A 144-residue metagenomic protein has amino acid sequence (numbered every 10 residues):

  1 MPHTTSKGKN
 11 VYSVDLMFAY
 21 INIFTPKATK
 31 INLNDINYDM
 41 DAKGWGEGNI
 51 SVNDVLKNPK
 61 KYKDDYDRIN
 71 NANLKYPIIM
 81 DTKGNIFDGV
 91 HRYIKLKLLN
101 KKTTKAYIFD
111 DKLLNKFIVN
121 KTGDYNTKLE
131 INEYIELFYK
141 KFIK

Functional and structural regions predicted by a protein language model:
M1-V52: Glycine-rich short-loop/terminal segments
N34-F87: Short alpha-helix boundary/capping and kink motifs at helix termini
D54, N58, K112-K144: Amphipathic, charge-rich alpha-helical segments that serve as recognition/docking helices
L74, N100-K102: Short loop/turn motifs at secondary-structure junctions
T82, F109-D110: Residue-level "edge-of-site" marker
K83-L99: A sequence-level detector for short glycine-anchored, His/Arg-bearing signature motifs that mark catalytic or binding
K102-F109: Short hydrophobic/aromatic-enriched beta-strand-loop microsegments
